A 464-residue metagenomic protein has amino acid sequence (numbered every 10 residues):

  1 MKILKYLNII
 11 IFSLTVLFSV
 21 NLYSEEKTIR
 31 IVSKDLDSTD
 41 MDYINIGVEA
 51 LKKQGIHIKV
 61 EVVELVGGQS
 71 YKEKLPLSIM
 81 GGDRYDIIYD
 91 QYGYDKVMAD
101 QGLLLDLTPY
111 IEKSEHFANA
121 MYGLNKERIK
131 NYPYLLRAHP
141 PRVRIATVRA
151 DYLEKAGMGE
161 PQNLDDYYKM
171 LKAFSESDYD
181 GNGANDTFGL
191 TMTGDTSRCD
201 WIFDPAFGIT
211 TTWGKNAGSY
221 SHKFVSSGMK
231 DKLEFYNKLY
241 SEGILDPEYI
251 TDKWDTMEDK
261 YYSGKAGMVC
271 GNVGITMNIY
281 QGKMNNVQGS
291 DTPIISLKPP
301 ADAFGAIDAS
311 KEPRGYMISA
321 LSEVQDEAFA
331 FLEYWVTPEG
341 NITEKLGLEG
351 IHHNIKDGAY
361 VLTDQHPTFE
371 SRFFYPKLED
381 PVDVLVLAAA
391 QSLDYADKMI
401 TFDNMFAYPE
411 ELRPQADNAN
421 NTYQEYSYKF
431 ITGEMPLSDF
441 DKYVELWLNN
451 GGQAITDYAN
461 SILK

Functional and structural regions predicted by a protein language model:
I3, F12, Y23-K464: Extracytoplasmic/secretory soluble proteins
N8-F18: Bacterial N-terminal signal peptides
